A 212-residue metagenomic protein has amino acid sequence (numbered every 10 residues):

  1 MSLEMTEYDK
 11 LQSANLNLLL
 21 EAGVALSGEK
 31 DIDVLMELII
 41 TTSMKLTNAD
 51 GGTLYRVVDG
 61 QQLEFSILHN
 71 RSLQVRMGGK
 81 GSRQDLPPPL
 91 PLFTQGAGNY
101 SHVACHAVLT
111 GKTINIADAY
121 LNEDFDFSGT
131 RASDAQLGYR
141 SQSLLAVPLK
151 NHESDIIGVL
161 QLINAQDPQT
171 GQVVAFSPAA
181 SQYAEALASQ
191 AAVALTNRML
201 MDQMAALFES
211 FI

Functional and structural regions predicted by a protein language model:
M1-L38, M44-L46, I67-H69, A186 (+1 more regions): Signal-transmission linkers at sensory-effector interfaces
L3-L11, A135, R140, D155-I157 (+2 more regions): Regulatory loop-to-helix N-cap segments in sensory/regulatory domains that couple ligand/signal detection
G23-G28, I39-N48, L54-V58, Q95 (+4 more regions): Short regulatory alpha-helical segment in sensory/regulatory domains of signaling proteins that mediates
T41, T53-G98, L121-N122, L160: GAF sensory/regulatory domain recognition with acknowledged cross-activation on helical regulatory dimers
S43, A107, G111, I116 (+4 more regions): Interdomain signal-transducing alpha-helices
Y55-V58, I116, E123-F125, L200-E209: Short, glycine/acidic-rich hinge or "gate" loops at secondary-structure transitions that mediate conformational
Y100-C105, K112-T113, A117-S143, Q166-A175: Signal-transducing coupling segments at domain and membrane junctions
Q142-N151, G158: A short, aliphatic-rich beta-strand micro-motif
